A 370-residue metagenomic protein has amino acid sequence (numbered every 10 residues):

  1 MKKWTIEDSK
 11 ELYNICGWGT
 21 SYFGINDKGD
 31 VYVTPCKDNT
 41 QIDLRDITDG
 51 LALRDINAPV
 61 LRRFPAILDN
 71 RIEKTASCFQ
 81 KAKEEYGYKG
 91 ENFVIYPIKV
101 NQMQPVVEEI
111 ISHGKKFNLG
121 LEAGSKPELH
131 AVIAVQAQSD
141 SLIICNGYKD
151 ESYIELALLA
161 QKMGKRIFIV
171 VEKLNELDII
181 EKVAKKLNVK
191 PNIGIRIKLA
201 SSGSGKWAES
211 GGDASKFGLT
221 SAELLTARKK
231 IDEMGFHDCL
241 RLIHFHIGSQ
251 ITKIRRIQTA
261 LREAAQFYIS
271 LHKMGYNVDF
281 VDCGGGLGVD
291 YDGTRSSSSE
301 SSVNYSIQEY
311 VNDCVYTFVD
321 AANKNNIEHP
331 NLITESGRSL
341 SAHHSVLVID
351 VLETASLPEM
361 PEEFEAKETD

Functional and structural regions predicted by a protein language model:
M1-T40: N-terminal basic/disordered segments at the start of proteins
I25-Q102: Low-complexity, highly charged intrinsically disordered N-terminal segments that act as targeting/localization
N26-K28, C36, E172, K198 (+2 more regions): Structured loops at beta-to-helix junctions and adjacent beta-edge loops in soluble globular domains
N57, L240, S249-D370: C-terminal active-site-proximal or functional interface alpha/beta core segments in diverse enzymes
P59-R62, D69, A123, V171 (+2 more regions): Intrinsic disorder
A66-K74, T226, E263, D313: A non-catalytic, amphipathic alpha-helix used as a structural packing/dimerization or gating element in enzyme scaffolds
R71, T75-C78, A82, V183 (+6 more regions): Change "in soluble alpha/beta enzymes" to "in soluble alpha/beta proteins
G87-F280, V289, S306: Active-site-proximal beta-alpha core segment in soluble small-molecule metabolic enzymes
